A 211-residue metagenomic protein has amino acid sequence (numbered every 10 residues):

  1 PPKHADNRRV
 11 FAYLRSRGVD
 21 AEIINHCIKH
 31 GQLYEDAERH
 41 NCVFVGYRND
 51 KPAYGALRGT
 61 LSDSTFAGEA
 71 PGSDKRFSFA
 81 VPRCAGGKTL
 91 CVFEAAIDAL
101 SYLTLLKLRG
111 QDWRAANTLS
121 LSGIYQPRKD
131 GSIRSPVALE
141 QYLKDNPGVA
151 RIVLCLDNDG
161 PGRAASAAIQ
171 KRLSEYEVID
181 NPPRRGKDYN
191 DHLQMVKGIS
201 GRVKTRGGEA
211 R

Functional and structural regions predicted by a protein language model:
P1-C84: Basic, glycine-enriched DNA-binding surface that flanks or lies within the catalytic cores of DNA
F11, A99, Q170: Short glycine-/small-residue-rich flexible loop motifs, especially phosphate/cofactor-binding loops
L14, F44, E94, Y102 (+2 more regions): Terminal peptide-recognition signature
R48, E94-I97, N158: Helix N-cap/beta->alpha junction signal
A70-P71, F93, I133-R134: Conserved phosphate-coordination/catalytic loops
C84-L90: A short, charged/proline- and glycine-enriched loop that marks the coil->beta-strand transition at the N-terminal
K88, T104-R211: TOPRIM fold recognition
I97-D98, A165: Acidic, divalent-metal-coordinating active-site segment for phosphoryl/phosphodiester hydrolysis, typified by short
